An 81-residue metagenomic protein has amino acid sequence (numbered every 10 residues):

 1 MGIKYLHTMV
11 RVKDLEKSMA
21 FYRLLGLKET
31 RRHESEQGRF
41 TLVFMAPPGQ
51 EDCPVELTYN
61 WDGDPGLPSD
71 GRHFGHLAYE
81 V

Functional and structural regions predicted by a protein language model:
G2, M9-D52: Core segments of cupin and vicinal oxygen chelate
K4, T41, C53, D70-G75: Residues that flank catalytic or metal-binding motifs in active/ligand-binding sites
V12-E16, N60-V81: Vicinal oxygen chelate
P47-P48, P54, P65-P68: Proline-rich intrinsically disordered, low-complexity coils
